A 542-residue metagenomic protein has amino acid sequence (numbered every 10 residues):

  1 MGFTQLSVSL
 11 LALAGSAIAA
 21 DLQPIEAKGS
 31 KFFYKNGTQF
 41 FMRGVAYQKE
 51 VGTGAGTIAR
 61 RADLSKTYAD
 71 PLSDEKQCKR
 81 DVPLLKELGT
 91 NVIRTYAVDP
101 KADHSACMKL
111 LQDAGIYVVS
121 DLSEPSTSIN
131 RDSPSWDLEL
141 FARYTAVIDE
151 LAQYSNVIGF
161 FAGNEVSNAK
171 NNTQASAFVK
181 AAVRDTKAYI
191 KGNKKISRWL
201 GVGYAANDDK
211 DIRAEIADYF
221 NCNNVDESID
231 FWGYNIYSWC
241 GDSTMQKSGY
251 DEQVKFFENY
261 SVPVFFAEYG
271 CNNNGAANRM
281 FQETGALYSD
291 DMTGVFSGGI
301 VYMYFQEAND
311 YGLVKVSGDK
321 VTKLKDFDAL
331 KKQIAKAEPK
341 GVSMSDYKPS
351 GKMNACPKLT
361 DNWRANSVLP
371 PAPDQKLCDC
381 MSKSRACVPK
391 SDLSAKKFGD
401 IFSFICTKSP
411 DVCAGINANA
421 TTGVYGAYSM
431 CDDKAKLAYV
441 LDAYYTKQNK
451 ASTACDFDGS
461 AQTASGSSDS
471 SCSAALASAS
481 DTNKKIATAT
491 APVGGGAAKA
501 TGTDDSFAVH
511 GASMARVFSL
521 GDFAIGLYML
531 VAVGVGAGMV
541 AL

Functional and structural regions predicted by a protein language model:
G2-T4, L10-A27, K31-Y34, A177 (+2 more regions): N-terminal signal peptide
D21-A114: Active-site-adjacent substrate/metal-binding segments within catalytic domains of carbohydrate-active enzymes
I58-L85, E139-D149, D211-V225, E283-L287 (+1 more regions): Short, acidic/polar
Y144-Q174, G203: Active-site groove signature of glycoside hydrolases
Q174-M292, K323-D326, M344-L369: Noncatalytic carbohydrate-binding groove/subsite architecture in carbohydrate-active enzymes
R279-P349, K436-L441: Substrate-binding cleft of secreted/luminal carbohydrate-active enzymes
S367-V509: Secreted/extracellular ectodomain signature
G495, A500-L542: Cleavable C-terminal sorting propeptides in eukaryotic secreted/cell-surface proteins
